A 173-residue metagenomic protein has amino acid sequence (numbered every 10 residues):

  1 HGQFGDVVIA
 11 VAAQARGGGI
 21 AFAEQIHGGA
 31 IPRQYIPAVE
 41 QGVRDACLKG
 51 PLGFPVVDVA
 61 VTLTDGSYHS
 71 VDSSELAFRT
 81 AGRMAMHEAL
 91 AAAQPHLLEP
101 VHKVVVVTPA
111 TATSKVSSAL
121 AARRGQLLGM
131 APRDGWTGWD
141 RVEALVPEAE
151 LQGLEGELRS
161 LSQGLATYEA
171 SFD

Functional and structural regions predicted by a protein language model:
H1-D173: Accessory interaction regions appended to the cores of large information-processing enzymes
